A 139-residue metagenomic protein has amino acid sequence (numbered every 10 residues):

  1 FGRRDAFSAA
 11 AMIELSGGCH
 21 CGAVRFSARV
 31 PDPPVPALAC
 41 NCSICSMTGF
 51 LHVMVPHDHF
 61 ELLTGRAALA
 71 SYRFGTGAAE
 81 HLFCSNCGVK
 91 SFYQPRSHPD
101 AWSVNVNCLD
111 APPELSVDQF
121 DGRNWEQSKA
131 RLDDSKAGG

Functional and structural regions predicted by a protein language model:
R4-G139: A short Gly-Trp-Pro
